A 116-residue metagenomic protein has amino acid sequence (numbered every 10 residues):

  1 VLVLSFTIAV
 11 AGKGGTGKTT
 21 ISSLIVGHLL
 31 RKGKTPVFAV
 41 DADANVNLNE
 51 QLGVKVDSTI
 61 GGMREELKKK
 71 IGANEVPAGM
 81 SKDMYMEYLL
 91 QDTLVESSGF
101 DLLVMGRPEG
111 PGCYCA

Functional and structural regions predicted by a protein language model:
V1-V3: Short, Lys/Arg-enriched N-terminal segments with co-localized hydrophobic residues within the first ~10-30 amino acids
S5, S97-F100: Sequence-level motif detector for i,i+2 pairs with an aromatic at +2
F6-A44: Walker A/P-loop phosphate-binding motif and the immediately C-terminal alpha-helix
G17-K18, L48, C113: Secondary-structure boundary/capping motif
R31-S98: N-terminal phosphate/diphosphate-binding loop that engages ATP/GTP or pyrophosphate donors across diverse enzyme folds
N74-A78, L102, G112-A116: Functionally engaged cysteine thiol sites
M84-D92, R107-A116: Cytosolic-facing regulatory segments adjacent to core modules
G99-E109: Short, basic/glycine-rich phosphate-binding loops at helix/coil junctions that contact nucleotide phosphates
